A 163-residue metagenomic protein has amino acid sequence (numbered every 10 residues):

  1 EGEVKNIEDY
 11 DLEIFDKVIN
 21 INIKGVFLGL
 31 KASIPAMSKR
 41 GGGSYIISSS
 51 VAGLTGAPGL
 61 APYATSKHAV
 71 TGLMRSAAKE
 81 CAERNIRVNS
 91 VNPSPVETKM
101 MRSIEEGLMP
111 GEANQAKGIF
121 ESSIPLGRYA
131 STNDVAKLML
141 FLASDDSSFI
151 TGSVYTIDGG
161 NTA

Functional and structural regions predicted by a protein language model:
E3-I7, D11-D16, A116, F120: Substrate-binding pocket helix/loop in short-chain dehydrogenase/reductase
L30, S66, M74: Active-site helix of classical SDR
S50: Residue(s) in the substrate-gating loop at a strand-loop-helix junction that position the organic substrate next
T55, R128, M139-L140, T151-A163: Short C-terminal tail/terminal secondary-structure segment of NAD(P)H-dependent dehydrogenase/reductase domains
A82, R87, I150-G152: Short, small/polar-rich loop/turn modules that mediate ligand/substrate recognition or access, typified
V88, N92-G107: Short, flexible catalytic-loop segment of classical short-chain dehydrogenase/reductase
E112, I124-V135: A conserved structural motif in NAD(P)-dependent oxidoreductases
